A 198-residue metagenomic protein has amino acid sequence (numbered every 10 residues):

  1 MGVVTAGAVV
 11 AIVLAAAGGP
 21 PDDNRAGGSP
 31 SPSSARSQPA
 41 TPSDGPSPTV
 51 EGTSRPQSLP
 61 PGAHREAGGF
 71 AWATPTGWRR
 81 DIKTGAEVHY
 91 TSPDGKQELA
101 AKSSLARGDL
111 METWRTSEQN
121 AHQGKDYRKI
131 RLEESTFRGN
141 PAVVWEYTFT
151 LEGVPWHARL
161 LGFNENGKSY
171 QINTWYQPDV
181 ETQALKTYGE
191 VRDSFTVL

Functional and structural regions predicted by a protein language model:
M1-T41: Hydrophobic single-pass membrane-targeting/anchoring helices
P39-L198: Solvent-exposed, non-transmembrane segments of extracytoplasmic/periplasmic domains
